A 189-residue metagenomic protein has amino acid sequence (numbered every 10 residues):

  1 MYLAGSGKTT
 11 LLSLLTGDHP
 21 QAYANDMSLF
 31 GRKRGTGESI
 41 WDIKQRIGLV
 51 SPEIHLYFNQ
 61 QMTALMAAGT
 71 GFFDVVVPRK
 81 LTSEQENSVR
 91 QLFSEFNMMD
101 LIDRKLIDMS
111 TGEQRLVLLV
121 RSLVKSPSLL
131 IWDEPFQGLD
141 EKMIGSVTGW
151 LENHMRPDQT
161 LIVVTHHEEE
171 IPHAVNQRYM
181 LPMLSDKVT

Functional and structural regions predicted by a protein language model:
T16-G17: Helix-to-loop junction immediately C-terminal to a conserved catalytic motif
D26-D42: ABC ATPase NBD Q-loop/coupling interface
S51-D108: ABC-family P-loop ATPase nucleotide-binding domains
L119: Hydrophobic anchor residue at the start of the ABC signature
V124-S128: A short, proline-enriched helix->beta-strand linker immediately N-terminal to the Walker B motif in ABC-type P-loop
L130-E134: Catalytic Walker B motif of ABC-type/P-loop ATPase nucleotide-binding domains
E141-K142: Helix N-cap at the start of a conserved alpha-helix in ABC-type nucleotide-binding domains
